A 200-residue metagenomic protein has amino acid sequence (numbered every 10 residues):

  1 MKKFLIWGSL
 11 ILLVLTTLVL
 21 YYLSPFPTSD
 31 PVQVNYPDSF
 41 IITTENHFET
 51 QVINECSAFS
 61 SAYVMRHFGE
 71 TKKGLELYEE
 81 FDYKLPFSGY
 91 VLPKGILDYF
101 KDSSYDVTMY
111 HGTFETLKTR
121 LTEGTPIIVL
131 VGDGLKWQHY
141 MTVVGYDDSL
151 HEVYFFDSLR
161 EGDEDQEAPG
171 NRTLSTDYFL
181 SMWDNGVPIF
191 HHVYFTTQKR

Functional and structural regions predicted by a protein language model:
K2-P86, D133-G134, S149, T197-R200: Active-site-adjacent structural segments surrounding the nucleophilic cysteine of cysteine proteases and isopeptidases
F4-W7, L18-T28, T122, P126 (+1 more regions): Noncatalytic regulatory segments and standalone regulatory/sensor domains
V34, Q51, Y105, V129-L130 (+1 more regions): Intrinsically disordered, low-complexity segments enriched in polar/charged residues with Gly/Pro, especially when
S57-M65, G74, Y78, P93-L97 (+4 more regions): Extracytoplasmic/secreted envelope proteins and their assembly/folding machinery, especially bacterial periplasmic
R66-K72, L85-V91, D106-G112, Y146 (+1 more regions): Short, exposed beta-strand "edge-strand" segments with a Pro/Gly-rich flavor and a Y/T-containing core
S88-L135, Y140-D148, V153-F156, N185-K199: Predominantly the structural core of cysteine protease catalytic domains
